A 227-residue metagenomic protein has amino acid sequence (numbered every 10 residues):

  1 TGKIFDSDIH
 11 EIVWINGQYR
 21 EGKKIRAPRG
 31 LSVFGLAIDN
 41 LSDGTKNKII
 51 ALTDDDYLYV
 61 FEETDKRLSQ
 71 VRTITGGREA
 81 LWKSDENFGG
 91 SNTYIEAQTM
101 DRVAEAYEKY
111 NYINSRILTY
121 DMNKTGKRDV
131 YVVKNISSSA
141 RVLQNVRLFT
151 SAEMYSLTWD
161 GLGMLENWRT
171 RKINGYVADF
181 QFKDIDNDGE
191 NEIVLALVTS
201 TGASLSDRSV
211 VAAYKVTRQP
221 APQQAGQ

Functional and structural regions predicted by a protein language model:
T1-Q227: Beta-propeller-forming repeat regions
